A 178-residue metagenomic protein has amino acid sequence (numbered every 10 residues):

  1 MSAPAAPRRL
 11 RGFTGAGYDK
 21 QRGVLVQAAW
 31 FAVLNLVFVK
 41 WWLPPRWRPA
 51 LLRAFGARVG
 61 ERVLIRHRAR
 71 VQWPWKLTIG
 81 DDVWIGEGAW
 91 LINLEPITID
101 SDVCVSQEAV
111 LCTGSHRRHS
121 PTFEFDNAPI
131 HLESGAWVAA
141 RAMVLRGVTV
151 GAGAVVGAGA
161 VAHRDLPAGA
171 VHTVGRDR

Functional and structural regions predicted by a protein language model:
M1-A57, E61, G135, V148 (+2 more regions): Terminal amphipathic alpha-helical/low-complexity segments used for targeting or macromolecular assembly
R46, S115-H116, N127: Intrinsically disordered, low-complexity sequence elements enriched in Ser/Thr/Gly/Pro
E61, R66-H67, Q72-W73, G80-D81 (+14 more regions): Left-handed beta-helix
R118-P121: A short acidic, helix-capping loop that chelates divalent metal ions and anchors anionic groups
F123-F125: Extended, positively charged loop/linker patches that create polyanion-binding surfaces
